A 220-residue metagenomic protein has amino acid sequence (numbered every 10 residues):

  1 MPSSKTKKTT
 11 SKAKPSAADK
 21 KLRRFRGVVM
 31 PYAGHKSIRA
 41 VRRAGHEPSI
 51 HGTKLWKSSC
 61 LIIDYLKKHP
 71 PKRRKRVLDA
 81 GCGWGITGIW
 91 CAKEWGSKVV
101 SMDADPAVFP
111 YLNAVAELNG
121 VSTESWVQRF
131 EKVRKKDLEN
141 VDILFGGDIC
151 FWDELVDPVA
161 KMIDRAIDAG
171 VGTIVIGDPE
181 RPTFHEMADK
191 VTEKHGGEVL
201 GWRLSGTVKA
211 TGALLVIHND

Functional and structural regions predicted by a protein language model:
M1-D220: S-adenosylmethionine-dependent methyltransferases
